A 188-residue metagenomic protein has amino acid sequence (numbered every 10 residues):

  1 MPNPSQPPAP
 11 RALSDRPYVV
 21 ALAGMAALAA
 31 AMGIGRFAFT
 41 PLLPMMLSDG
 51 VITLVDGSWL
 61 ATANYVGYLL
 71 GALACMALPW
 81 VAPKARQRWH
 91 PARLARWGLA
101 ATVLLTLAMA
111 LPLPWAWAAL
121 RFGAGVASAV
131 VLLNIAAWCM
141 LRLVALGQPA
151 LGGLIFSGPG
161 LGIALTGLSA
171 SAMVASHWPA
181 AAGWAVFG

Functional and structural regions predicted by a protein language model:
R16-P44: Pair of pore-lining "gating" transmembrane helices in MFS-fold secondary transporters
Y18-V19, A110-L120: Helix-loop junctions at membrane interfaces in 12-TM secondary transporters
M32, A61-N64, Y68, T102 (+2 more regions): Structural signature of transmembrane alpha-helices in multi-pass secondary transporters
L42-L70: Extracellular/periplasmic helix-loop-helix junction of adjacent transmembrane segments in MFS-like secondary
G71-H90: Helix-to-loop junctions at the C-terminal end of transmembrane segments in multipass secondary transporters
R93-L107: Structural signature of the two symmetry-related core transmembrane helices
P114-A116, L154-G188: Helix-loop-helix hairpin linking two adjacent transmembrane segments in secondary transporters
L120-S157: Cytoplasmic helix-loop-helix junction between adjacent transmembrane helices in 12-TM secondary transporters
